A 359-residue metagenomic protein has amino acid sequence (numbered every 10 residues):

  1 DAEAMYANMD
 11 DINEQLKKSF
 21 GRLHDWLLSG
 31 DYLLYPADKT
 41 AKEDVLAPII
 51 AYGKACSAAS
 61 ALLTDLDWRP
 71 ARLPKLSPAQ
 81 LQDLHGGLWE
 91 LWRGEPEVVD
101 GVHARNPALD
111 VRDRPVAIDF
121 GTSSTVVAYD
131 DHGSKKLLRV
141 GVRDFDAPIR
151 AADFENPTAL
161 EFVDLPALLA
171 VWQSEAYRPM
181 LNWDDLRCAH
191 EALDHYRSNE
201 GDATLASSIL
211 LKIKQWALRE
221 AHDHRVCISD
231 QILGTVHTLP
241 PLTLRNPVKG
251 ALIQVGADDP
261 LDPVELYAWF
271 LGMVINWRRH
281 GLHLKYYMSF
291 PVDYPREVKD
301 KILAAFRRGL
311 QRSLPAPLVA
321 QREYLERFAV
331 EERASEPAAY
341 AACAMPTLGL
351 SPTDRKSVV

Functional and structural regions predicted by a protein language model:
D1-S57, N156-Y294: Conserved phosphate-binding loops in N-terminal lobes of ATP-dependent enzymes of the actin/Hsp70/sugar-kinase
D38-L84, V298-K299, A316-A320, Y324-F328: Charged, amphipathic alpha-helical linker segments immediately N-terminal to NTP-binding catalytic cores
Q80-L91, I253-L271, Y294-I302, R333-Y340: Phosphate/oxyanion-binding active-site loops and adjacent basic polyanion-contact surfaces
G87-R112, A320-K356: Conserved phosphate-binding catalytic cores of ATP/NTP-utilizing and phosphoryl-transfer enzymes
P107-L137, M345-V359: Gly/Thr-rich phosphate-binding beta-strand-loop-beta motif of the actin/hexokinase/Hsp70
H132-K136, V142-D144, K299-G309, T347-S351: Short secondary-structure boundary/capping segments
G133-E161: Flexible phosphate/Mg2+-sensing switch loops adjacent to catalytic phosphate-binding sites
M288, V292-A341: Glycine-rich phosphate-binding loop and adjoining helix at the ATP-binding site of ATP-dependent phosphoryl-transfer
